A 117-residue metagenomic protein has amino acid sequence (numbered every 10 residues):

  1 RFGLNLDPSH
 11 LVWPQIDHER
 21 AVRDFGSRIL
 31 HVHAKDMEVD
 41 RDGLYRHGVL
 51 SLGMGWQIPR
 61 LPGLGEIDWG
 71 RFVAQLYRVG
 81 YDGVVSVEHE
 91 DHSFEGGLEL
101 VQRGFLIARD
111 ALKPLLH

Functional and structural regions predicted by a protein language model:
R1-L6, H10-H117: Histidine-acidic metal/acid-base catalytic patches
